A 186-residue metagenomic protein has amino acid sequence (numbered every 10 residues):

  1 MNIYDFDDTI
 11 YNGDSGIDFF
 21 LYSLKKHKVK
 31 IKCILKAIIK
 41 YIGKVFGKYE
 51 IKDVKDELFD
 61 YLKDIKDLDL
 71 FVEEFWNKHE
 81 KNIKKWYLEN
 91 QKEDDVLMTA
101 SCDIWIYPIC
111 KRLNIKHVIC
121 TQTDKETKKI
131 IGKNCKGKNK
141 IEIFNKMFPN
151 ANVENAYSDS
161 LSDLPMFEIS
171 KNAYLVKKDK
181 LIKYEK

Functional and structural regions predicted by a protein language model:
M1-G47: Active-site neighborhood of HAD-like aspartate-dependent phosphohydrolases
D7, Y11, K26, F46 (+4 more regions): A general boundary/transition motif marking the beginning of the first structured unit of a protein
N12-G13, I51, G137: Generic structural signal for well-ordered secondary structure
I34-Y61, C110-L113, H117-V118: Short, compositionally biased "basic patch" segments
E50-K85: Metal-dependent phosphoesterase signature
F71, W76-K186: C-terminal cap/substrate-recognition subdomain and adjoining C-terminal extension of metal-dependent phosphatase-like
